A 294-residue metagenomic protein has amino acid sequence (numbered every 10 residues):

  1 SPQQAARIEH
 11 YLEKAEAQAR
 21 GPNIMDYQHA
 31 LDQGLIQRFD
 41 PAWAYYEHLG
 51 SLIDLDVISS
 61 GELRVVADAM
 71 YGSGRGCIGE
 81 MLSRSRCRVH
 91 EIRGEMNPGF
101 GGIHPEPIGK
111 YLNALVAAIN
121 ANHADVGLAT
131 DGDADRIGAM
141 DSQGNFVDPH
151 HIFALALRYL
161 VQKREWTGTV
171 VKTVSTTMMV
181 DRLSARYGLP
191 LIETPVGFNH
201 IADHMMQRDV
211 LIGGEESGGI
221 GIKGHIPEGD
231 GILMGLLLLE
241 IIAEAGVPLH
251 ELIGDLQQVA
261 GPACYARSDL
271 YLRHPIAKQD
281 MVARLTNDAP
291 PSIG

Functional and structural regions predicted by a protein language model:
S1-N122: Gly/Ser/Thr-enriched, mixed-charge loops and adjacent short helices that form phosphate/oxyanion-binding elements
P2-E47, S142-G214, I220-G221: Proline/glycine-rich low-complexity loops and linkers
Q3, D125-V126, W166-G294: Phosphate-binding and adjacent anionic-ligand microenvironments
Q28, L55-S60, G109, A118-N122 (+5 more regions): Solvent-exposed alpha-helices and their adjacent loops that cap or buttress functional pockets in soluble metabolic
L49-G50, D68, L112, V116 (+6 more regions): Buried hydrophobic positions in well-ordered alpha/beta secondary-structure cores of metabolic enzymes
M70-R75, A134-D135, T176-M178: Gly/Ser/Thr-rich loops at beta-strand to alpha-helix junctions that form or flank small-molecule/cofactor-binding
G76-E80, G101-P105, I137-S142, V180-R186 (+2 more regions): Short acidic, glycine/serine/threonine-rich loops at helix termini
D131-G132, F146-H151, I226-D230: Short glycine/threonine-rich catalytic loop with a Thr-x-Gly-x-Asp
